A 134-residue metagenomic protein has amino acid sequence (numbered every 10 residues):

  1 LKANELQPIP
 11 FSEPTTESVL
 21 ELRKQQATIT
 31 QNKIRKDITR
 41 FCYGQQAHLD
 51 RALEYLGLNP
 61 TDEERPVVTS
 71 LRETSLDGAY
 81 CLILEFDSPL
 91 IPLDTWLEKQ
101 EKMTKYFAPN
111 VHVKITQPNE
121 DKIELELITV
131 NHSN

Functional and structural regions predicted by a protein language model:
L1-E73: N-terminal topogenic membrane-targeting module
T69-N134: Cytosol-/stroma-facing membrane-proximal "stalk/adaptor" domains immediately downstream of transmembrane anchors
